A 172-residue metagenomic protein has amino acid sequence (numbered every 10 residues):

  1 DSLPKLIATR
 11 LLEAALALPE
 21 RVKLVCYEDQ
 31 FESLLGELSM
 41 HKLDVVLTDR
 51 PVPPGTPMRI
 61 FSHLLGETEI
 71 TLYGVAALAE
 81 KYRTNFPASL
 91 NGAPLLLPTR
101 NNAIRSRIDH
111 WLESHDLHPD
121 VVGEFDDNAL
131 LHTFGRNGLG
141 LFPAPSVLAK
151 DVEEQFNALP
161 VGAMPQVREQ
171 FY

Functional and structural regions predicted by a protein language model:
D1-P54: Central regulatory/effector-binding core of bacterial HTH transcription factors
L11-E20, R105-H118: Ligand-binding cleft/hinge of the Venus flytrap
V22-D29, L97-P98, H118-D127: Short beta-strand-to-loop elements that line the ligand-binding cleft of bilobed periplasmic-binding protein-like
Q30-F31, L47-V52, V75, D127 (+1 more regions): Beta->alpha turn/N-cap motifs
S39-T48, I70, G135-F142: Alpha-to-beta junction loops
D49, E80-R83, A93-H115: Secondary-structure junction motif
T56-L64, T68, A129-Y172: Beta-alpha-beta core module
R59-T99: Flexible hinge/capping segments at coil-to-helix
